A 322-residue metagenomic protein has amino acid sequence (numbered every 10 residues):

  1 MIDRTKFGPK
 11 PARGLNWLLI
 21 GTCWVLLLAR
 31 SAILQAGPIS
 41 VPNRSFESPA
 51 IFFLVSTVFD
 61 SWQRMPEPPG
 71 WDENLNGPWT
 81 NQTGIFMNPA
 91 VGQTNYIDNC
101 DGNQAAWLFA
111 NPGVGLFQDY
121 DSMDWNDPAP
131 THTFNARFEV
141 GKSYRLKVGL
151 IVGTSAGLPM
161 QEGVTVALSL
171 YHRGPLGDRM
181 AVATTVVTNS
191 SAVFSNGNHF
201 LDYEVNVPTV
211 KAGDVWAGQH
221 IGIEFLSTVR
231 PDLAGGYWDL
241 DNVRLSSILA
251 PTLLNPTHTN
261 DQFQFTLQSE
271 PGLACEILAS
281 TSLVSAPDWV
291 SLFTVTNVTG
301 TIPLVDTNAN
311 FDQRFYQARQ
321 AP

Functional and structural regions predicted by a protein language model:
M1-L15: N-terminal secretory signal peptides that target proteins for export/translocation
M1-R4, L19, A32, G84 (+2 more regions): Generic short N-terminal amphipathic or hydrophobic helices
R4-F7, T22-W24, Q35, F59 (+3 more regions): Serine/threonine-rich, low-complexity intrinsically disordered segments
W17-S31: Bacterial N-terminal signal peptides
S31-E47, A250-N260: Boundary/junction segments of secreted and surface-exposed precursor proteins
A36-S143, K147-S246: Aromatic (Trp/Tyr/Phe) and Gly/Pro-enriched flexible surface segments
I248-P322: Short, composition-biased motifs enriched in small/polar/acidic residues
